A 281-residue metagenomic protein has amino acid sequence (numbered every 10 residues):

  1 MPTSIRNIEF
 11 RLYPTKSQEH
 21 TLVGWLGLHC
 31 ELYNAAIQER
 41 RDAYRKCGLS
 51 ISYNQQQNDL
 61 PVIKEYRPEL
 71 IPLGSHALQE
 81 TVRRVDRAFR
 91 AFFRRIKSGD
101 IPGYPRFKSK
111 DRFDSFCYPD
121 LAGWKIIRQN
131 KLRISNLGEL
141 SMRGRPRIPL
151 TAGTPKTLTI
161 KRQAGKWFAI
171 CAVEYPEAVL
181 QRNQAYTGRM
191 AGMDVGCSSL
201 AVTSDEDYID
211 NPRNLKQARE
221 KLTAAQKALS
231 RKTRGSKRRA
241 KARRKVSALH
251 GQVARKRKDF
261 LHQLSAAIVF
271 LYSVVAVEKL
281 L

Functional and structural regions predicted by a protein language model:
M1-L281: Nucleic-acid substrate recognition interfaces
